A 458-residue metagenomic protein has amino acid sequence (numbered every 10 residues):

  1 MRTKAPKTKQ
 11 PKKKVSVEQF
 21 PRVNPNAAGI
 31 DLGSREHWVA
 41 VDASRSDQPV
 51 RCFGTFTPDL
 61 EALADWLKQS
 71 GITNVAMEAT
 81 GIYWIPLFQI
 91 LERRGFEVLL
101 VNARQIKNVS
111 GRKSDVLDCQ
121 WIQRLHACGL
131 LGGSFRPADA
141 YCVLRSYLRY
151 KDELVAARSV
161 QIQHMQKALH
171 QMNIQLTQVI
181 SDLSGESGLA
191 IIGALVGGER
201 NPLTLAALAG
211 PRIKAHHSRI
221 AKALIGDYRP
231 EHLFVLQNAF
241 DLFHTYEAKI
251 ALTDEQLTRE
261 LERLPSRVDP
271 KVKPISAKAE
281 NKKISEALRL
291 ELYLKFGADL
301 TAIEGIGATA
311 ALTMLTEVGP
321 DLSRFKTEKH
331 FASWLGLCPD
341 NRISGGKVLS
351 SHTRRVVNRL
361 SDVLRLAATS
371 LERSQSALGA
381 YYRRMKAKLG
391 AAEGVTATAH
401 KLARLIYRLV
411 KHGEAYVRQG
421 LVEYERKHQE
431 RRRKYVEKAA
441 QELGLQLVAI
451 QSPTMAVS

Functional and structural regions predicted by a protein language model:
M1-S458: A detector of single, family-specific signature residues that are central to catalytic or substrate-handling motifs
